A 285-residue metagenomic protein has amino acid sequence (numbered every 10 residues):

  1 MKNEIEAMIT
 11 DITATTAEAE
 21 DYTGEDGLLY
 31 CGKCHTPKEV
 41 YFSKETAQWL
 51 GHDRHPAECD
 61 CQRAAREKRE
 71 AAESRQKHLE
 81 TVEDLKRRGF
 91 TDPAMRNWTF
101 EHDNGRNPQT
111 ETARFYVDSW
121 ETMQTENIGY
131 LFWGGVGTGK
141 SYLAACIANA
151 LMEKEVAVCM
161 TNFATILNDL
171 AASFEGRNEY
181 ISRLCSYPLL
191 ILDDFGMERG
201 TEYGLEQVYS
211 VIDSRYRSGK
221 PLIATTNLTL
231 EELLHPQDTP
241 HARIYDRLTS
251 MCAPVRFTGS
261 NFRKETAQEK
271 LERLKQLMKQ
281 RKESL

Functional and structural regions predicted by a protein language model:
M1-N104, E265-L285: A short, basic N-terminal segment
C61, G105, F163, F257-G259: Active-site donor-binding loop signature of nucleotide-sugar glycosyltransferases
R88-Y130: Pre-Walker A (pre-P-loop) alpha-helix and adjacent loop at the N terminus of AAA/AAA+ ATPase modules, a conserved
P108-V117, T125, A148-L189, R199-E206: Short glycine-rich substrate-engagement loop in P-loop NTPases that contacts/grips substrate
Q124-A144: Walker A/P-loop nucleotide-binding motif
I128-F132, P188-L190, L222: Generic beta-sheet signal
N168-D169, E198-L285: Replace "adjacent to P-loop NTPase cores in ATP/GTP-dependent enzymes" with "adjacent to NTP-binding cores
D194-F195: Walker B catalytic acidic pair
